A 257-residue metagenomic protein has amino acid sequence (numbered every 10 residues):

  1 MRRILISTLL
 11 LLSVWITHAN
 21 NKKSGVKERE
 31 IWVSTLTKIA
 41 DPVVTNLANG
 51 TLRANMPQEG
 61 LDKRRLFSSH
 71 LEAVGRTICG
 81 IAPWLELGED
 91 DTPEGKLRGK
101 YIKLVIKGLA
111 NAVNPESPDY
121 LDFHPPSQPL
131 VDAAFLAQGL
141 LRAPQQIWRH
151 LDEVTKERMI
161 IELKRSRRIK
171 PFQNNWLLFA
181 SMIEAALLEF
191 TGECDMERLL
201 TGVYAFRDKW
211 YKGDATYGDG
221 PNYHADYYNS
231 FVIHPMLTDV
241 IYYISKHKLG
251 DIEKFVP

Functional and structural regions predicted by a protein language model:
M1-K23: Bacterial Sec-dependent N-terminal signal peptides
M1-R2, E28, W32, H224: Structural motif marking the loop-to-transmembrane transition
R2-I6, R76, I233-P235: Conserved long hydrophobic alpha-helices within structured protein cores
N20-E72, C79, K103-G108: Low-complexity, Ser/Thr/Pro/Gly-enriched N-terminal "stalk/linker" regions
H70-L71, I81-W84, E94, R98-P257: Aromatic-lined, polymer-binding surfaces characteristic of secreted/periplasmic polysaccharide-degrading enzymes
